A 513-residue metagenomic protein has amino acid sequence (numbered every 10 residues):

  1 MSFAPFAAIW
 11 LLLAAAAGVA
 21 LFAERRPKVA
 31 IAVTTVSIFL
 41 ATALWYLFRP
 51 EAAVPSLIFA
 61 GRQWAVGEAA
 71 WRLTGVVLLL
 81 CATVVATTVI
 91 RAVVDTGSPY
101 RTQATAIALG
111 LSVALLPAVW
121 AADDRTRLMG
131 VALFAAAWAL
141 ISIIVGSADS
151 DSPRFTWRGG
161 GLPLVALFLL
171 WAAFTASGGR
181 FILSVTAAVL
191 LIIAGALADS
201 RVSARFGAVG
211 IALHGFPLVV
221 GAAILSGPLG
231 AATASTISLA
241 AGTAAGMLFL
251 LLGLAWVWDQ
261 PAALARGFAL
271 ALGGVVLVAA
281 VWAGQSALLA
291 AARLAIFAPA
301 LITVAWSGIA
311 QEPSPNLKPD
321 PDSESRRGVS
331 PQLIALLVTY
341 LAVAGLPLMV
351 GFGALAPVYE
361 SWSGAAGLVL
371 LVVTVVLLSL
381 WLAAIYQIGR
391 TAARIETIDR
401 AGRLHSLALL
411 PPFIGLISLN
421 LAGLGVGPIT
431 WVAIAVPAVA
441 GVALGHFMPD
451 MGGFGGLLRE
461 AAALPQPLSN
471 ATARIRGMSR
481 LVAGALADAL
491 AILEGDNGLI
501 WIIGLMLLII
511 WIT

Functional and structural regions predicted by a protein language model:
M1-L11, A69-L80, D124-F134, G179-L191 (+3 more regions): Structural signature of hydrophobic alpha-helical transmembrane segments
S2-A7, A14-A106, R180-F181, G456-N470: Transmembrane helix-loop-helix hairpins at membrane boundaries of multipass inner-membrane proteins
F22-K28, Q103-I211, G221-L229, L254-E324: Alpha-helical multi-pass transmembrane bundles of energy-transducing inner-membrane proteins
A53-W71, T87, L355-L368, V426-P428 (+1 more regions): Juxtamembrane membrane-water interface segments that cap and precede transmembrane helices
R293-D322, E360, A365-P411, V436-L468: Predominantly late transmembrane helices and immediately cytosolic-facing juxtamembrane segments
Q332-G345, L378, G402-N420, L468-L481 (+1 more regions): Hydrophobic membrane-spanning alpha-helices of multi-pass integral membrane proteins
Y340-E360, P411-W431, A485, A489 (+1 more regions): Alpha-helical transmembrane segments and their membrane-interface junctions in multi-pass membrane proteins
G425-T430, M448-T513: Aromatic-capped, Gly/Pro-kinked transmembrane alpha-helices
